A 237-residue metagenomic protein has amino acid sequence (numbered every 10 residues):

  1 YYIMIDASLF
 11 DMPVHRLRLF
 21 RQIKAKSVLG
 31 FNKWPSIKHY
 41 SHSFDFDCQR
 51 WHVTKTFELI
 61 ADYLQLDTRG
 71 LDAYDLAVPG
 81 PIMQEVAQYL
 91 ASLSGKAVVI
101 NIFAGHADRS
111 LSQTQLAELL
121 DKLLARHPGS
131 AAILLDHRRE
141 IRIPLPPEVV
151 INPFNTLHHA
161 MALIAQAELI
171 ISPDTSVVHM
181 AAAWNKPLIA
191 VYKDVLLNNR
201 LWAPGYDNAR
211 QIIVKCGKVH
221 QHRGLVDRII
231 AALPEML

Functional and structural regions predicted by a protein language model:
Y1-L237: Catalytic machinery of carbohydrate-active enzymes, primarily nucleotide-sugar-dependent glycosyltransferases
